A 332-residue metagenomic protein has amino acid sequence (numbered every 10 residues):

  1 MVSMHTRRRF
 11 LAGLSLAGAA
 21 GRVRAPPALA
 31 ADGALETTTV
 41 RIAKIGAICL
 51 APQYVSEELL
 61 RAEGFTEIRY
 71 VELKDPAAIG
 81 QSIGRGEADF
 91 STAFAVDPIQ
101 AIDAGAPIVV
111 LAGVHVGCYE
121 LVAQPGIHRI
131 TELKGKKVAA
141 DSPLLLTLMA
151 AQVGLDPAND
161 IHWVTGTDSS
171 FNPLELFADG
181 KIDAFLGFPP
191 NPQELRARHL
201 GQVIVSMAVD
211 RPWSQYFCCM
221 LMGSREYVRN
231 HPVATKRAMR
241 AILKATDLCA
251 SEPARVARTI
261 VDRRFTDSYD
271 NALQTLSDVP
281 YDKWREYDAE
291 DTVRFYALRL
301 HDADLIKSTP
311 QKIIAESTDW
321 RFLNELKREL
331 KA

Functional and structural regions predicted by a protein language model:
V2-G18: N-terminal secretory signal peptides and thylakoid transit peptides that target proteins across membranes
R24-I42: C-terminal segment of N-terminal export signals and the immediately downstream linker at the start of the mature
T37-L59, E120-L121, I130-A197, E290 (+1 more regions): Bilobed "Venus flytrap"/periplasmic-binding protein-like clamshell domains and structurally analogous long
G46-L73, A77-A78, S82-G84, I99-A104 (+2 more regions): Short, polar/charged alpha-helical segment
E67-D75, T92, P157-S169: Short beta-strand-to-loop elements that line the ligand-binding cleft of bilobed periplasmic-binding protein-like
V96, F171-D262: Pocket-lining segment of extracytoplasmic ligand-binding domains
R229-S308: Secondary-structure end/capping motifs
H301-A332: Conserved C-terminal helix/tail region of periplasmic/extracytoplasmic solute-binding proteins
